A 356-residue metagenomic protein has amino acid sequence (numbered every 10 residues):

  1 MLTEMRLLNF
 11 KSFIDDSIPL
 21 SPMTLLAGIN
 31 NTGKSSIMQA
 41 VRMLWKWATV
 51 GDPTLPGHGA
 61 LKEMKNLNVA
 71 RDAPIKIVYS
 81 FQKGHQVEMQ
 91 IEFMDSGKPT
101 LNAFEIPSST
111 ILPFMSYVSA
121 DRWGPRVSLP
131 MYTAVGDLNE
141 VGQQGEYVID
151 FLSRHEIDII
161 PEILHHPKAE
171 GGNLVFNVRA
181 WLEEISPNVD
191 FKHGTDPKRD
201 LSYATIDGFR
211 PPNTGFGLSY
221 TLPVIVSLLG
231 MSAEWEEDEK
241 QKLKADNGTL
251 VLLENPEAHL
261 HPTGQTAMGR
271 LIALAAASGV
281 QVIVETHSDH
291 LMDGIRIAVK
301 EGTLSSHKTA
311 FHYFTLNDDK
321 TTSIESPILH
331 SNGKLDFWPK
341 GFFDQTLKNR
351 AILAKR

Functional and structural regions predicted by a protein language model:
M1-M43: Pre-Walker A-like glycine/lysine-rich segment at the N-terminus of P-loop NTPase domains
F10-S12, L25, T32, R122-P125 (+2 more regions): Short, solvent-exposed loop/turn segments at secondary-structure junctions
D15-S21, A233, K242-D246, L274-A277: Phosphate-binding P-loop
A40-A48, L291: DNA major-groove recognition helices of helix-turn-helix
W47-G248, T322, I328-R356: Phosphate-coordinating catalytic segments in nucleotide- and nucleic-acid-processing enzymes
E254-N255: Walker B catalytic acidic pair
T266-R356: C-terminal lobe/lid and adjacent interdomain/linker elements of RecA-like ASCE P-loop ATPase modules
